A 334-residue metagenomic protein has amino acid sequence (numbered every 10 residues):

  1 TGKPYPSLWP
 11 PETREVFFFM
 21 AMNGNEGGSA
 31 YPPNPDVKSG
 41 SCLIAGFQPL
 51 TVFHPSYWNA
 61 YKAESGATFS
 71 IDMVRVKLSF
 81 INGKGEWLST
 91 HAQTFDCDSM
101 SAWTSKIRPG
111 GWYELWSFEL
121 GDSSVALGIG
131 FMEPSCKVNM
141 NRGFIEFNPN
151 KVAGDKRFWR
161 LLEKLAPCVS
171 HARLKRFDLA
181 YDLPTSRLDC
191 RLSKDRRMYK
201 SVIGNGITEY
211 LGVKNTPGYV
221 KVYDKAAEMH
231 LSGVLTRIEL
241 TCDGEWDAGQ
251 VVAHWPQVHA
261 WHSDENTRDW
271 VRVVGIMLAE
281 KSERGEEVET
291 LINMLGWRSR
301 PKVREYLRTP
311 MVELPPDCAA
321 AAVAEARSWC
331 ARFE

Functional and structural regions predicted by a protein language model:
G2-W297, P310-E334: Structured, helix-rich domain cores that form ligand/interaction pockets
R298-R308: Major-groove recognition helix of helix-turn-helix-like DNA-binding domains
